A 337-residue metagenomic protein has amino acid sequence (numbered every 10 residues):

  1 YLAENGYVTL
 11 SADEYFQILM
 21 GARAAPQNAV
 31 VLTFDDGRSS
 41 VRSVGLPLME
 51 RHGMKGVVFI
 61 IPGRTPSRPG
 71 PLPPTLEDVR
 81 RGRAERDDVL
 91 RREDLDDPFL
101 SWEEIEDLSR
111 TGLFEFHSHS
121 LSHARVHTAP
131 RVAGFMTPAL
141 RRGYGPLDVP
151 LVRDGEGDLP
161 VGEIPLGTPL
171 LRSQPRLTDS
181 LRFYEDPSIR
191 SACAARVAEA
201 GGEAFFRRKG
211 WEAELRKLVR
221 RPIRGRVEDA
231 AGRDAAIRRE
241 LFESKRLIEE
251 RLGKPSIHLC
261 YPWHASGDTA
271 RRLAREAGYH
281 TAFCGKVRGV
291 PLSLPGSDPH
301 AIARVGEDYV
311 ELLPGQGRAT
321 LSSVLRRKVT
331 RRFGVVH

Functional and structural regions predicted by a protein language model:
Y1-T33, S39-S40, H127-H337: C-terminal active-site subregion of NodB/CE4 polysaccharide deacetylases
A3, L48-G53, S101-S118, R275-E276 (+1 more regions): Acidic (Asp/Glu)-rich catalytic clusters
V41-G45: Membrane-embedded segments
G53-V79: A short, conserved beta-to-alpha structural element at the edge of catalytic cores that scaffolds binding
I60, H117-S118, H258-W263: Short beta-strand segments
D87-E93: Active-site region of glycoside hydrolase catalytic domains
E93-F99: Active-site glycine- and acidic-residue-rich loops that bind and position anionic ligands or nucleotide-like cofactors
H119, H123: Histidine-centered divalent metal-coordination motifs
